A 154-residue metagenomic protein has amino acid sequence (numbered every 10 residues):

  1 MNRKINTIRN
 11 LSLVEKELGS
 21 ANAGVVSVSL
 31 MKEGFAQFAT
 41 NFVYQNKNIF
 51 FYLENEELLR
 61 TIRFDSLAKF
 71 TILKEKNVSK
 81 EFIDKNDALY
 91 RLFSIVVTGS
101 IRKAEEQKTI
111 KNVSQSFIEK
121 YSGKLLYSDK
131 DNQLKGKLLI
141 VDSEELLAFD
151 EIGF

Functional and structural regions predicted by a protein language model:
M1-A23: Extreme N-terminal tail/first-helix region
N2-I8, V78-F154: Charged, gly/pro-rich active-site loop segments
K16-L18, N41-V43, R60-I62, D87-L89: Short, conserved, surface-exposed binding loops centered on an aromatic residue
G19-A21, E33-F35, S94, N132-L134: Short solvent-exposed loop/turn micro-motifs enriched in small/polar/acidic residues
A21-E56: Short beta-strand segments
N22-G24, F38, K47, F64-A68 (+1 more regions): A generic structural signal for short beta-strands and their flanking turns/coil linkers
F35-Q37, I62-F64, G153: Short glycine/proline-enriched turns and hinge-like loops at secondary-structure junctions
V43-S79: A short mixed-secondary-structure module that forms the rim of ligand-binding clefts
